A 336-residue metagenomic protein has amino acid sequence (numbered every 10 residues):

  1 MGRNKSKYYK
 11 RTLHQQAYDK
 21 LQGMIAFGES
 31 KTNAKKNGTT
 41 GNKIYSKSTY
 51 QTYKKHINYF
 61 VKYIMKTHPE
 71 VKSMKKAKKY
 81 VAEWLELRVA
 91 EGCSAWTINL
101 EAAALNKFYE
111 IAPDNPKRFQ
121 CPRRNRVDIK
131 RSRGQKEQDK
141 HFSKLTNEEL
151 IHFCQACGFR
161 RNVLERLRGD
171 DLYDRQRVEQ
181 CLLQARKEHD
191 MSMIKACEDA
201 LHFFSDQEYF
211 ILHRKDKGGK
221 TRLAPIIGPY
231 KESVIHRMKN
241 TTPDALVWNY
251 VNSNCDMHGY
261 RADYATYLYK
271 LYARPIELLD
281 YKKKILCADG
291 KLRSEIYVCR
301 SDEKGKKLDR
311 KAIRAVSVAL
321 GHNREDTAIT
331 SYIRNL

Functional and structural regions predicted by a protein language model:
G2-R3, A26-N125: N-terminal core-binding DNA-recognition domain of tyrosine recombinases/integrases
F119-L145, G218-P229, T242-P243: DNA breakage-rejoining catalytic core of tyrosine-based enzymes
G134-L167, C299-R300, K307-I313: Basic, Lys/Arg- and aromatic-enriched nucleic-acid-binding interface segment
C154-F204: Short, charged phosphate-coordinating catalytic segments
L164, H258-A273, V316-S317: Short, basic/aromatic-rich helical patch in the C-terminal catalytic core of site-specific tyrosine
E179-Q180, F210-H213, K291-L336: Short functional hotspots where side chains directly engage DNA or cofactors
Q180-K195, D280-E303: Intrinsically disordered, low-complexity domain-flanking/linker segments in eukaryotic proteins, enriched
K215-H236, D244-Y264: C-terminal catalytic core of Y-nucleophile DNA break-rejoin enzymes
